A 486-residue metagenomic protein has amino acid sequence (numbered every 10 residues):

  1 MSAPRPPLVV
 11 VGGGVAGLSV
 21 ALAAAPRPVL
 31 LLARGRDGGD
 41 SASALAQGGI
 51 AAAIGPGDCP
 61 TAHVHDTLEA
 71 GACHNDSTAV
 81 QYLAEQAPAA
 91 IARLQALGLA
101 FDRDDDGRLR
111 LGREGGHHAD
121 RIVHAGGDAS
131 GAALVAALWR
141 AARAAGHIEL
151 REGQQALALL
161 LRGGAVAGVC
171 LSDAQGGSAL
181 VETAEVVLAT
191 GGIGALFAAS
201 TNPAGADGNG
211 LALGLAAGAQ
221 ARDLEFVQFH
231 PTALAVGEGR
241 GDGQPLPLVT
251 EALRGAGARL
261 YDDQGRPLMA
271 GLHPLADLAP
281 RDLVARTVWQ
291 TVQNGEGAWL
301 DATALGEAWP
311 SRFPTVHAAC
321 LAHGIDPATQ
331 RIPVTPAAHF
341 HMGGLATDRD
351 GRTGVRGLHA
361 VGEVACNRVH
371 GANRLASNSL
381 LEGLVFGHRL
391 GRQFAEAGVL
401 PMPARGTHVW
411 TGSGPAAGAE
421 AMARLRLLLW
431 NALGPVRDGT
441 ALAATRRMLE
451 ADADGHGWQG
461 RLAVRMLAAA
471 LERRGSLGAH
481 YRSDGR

Functional and structural regions predicted by a protein language model:
S2-P7, A23, R36-G38, A46-A52 (+8 more regions): Glycine- and aromatic-enriched mobile tails/lids
L8-L31: N-terminal Rossmann-like FAD-binding beta1-loop-alpha1 element of flavoenzymes
V9-V11, V181-T190: Short hydrophobic core segments
V15, D37-S41, I54-G55, G126-A129 (+4 more regions): Alpha-helix capping and helix-loop boundary segments enriched in small/acidic/polar residues
R34-V166, L171-D173, A195, F229-P231 (+1 more regions): Conserved N-terminal/central alpha/beta ligand/cofactor-binding core
A158-A174, S178, I325-N367: FAD-site-proximal beta/loop scaffold in flavoenzymes
L188-S200: Flavin (primarily FAD) binding-site architecture
L213, A219-I332, G383-L384, Q393-V399 (+1 more regions): An anion/pyrophosphate-binding glycine-rich loop and adjacent beta-alpha core in soluble alpha-beta enzymes
